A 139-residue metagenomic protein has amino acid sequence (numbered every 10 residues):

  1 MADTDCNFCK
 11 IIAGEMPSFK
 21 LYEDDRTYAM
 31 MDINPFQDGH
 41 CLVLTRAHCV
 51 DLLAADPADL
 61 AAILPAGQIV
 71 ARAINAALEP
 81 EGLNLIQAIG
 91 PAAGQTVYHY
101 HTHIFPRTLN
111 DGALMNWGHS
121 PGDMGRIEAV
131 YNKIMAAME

Functional and structural regions predicted by a protein language model:
M1-E139: HIT superfamily nucleotide-processing domains
